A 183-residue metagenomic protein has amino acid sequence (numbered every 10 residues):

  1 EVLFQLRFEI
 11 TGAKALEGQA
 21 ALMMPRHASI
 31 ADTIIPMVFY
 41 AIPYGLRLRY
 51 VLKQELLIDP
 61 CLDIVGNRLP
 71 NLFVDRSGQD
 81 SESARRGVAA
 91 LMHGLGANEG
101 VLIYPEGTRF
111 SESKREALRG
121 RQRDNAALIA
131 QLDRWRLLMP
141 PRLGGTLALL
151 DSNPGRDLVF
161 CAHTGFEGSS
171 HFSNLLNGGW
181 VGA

Functional and structural regions predicted by a protein language model:
E1-A20: N-terminal signal-anchor transmembrane helix
E1-V2, A21-S81: Catalytic core of membrane glycerolipid acyltransferases/transacylases, capturing the structured, soluble-facing
R7-T11, P36-V38, V88-A90, G145-L147: A generic local structural motif
K14-L16, L56, S77, T164: Short, solvent-exposed coil/turn elements at secondary-structure transition points
A20-A21, R156: Conserved acidic residues
I42, L46, Q54-N71, G96-A183: A cross-family acyltransferase "interaction/gating" segment
S81-H93: A Trp-anchored, charged/polar loop motif used as the substrate-binding/catalytic surface of acyl/ester-handling
